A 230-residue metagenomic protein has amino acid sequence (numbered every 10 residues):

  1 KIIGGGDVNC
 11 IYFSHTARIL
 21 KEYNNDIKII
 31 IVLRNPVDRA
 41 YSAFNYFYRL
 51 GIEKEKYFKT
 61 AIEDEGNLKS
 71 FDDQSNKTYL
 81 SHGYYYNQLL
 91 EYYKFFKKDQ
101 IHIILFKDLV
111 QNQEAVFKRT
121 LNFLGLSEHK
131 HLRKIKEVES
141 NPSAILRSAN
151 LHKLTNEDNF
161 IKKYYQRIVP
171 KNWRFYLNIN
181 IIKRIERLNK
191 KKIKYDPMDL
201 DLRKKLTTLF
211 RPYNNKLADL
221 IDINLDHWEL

Functional and structural regions predicted by a protein language model:
K1-L230: Anion-recognition interface
